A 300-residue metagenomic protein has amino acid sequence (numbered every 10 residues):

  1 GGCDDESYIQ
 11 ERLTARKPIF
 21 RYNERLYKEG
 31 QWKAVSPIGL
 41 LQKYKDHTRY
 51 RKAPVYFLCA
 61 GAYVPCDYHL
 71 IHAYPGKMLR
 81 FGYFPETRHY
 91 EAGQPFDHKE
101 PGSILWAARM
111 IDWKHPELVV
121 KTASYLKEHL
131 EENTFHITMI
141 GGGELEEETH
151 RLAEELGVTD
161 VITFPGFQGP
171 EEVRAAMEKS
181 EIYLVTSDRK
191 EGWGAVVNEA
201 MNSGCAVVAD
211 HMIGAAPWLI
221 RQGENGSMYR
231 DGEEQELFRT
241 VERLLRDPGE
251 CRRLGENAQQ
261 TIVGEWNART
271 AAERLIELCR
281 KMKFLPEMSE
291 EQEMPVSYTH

Functional and structural regions predicted by a protein language model:
V35-F57, C66, I71: Membrane-proximal helix-turn-helix segments that form the acceptor-binding/catalytic region of lipid-linked
P95-Y125, T138: Conserved donor-binding/catalytic core segment of Leloir-type glycosyltransferases
H150-Q168: Nucleotide-activated donor-binding/catalytic signature segment of Leloir-type glycosyltransferases, i.e., the conserved
V161, E236, R243, E250-E265 (+3 more regions): A short, well-ordered alpha-helix in the C-terminal region of glycosyltransferases
E178-G192, C205: Acidic donor-binding loop of glycosyltransferase active sites
A206-D210: Short hydrophobic beta-strand element within catalytic cores of glycosyltransferases and related nucleotide-activated
R221-G223, S227-E234, R243-G249: Conserved acidic donor-binding segment of nucleotide-sugar-dependent glycosyltransferases
T299-H300: Conserved small/polar residues in nucleotide/adenosyl-binding loops
